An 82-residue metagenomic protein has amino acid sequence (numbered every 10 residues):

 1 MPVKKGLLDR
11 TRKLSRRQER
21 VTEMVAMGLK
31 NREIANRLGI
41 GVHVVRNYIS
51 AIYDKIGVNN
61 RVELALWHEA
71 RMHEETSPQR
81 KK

Functional and structural regions predicted by a protein language model:
V3, K13-L14, G41: Residue-level marker of regulatory loop/turn positions in helix-turn-helix DNA-binding domains and in histidine
K4-D9, D54-K82: Basic, Lys/Arg-enriched C-terminal extension of HTH/homeodomain DNA-binding domains
R17-Q18, N31: The N-cap/first-turn positions of alpha helices within or immediately adjacent to helix-turn-helix DNA-binding domains
Q18-V21, V25, L64: Short alpha-helical "packing" element that flanks the helix-turn-helix/winged-helix DNA-binding module
V25-L29, H68: Short helix-to-turn junction characteristic of helix-turn-helix DNA-binding domains, especially the helix
K30-E63: Recognition helix of helix-turn-helix DNA-binding domains
